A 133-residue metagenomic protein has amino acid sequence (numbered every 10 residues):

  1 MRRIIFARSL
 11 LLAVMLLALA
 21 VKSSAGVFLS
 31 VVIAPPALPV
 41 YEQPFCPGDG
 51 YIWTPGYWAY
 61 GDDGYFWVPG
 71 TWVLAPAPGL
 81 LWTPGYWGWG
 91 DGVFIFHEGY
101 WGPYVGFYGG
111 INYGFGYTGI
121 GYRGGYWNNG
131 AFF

Functional and structural regions predicted by a protein language model:
M1-G26: Classical secretory targeting signals
G26-F133: Low-complexity segments
